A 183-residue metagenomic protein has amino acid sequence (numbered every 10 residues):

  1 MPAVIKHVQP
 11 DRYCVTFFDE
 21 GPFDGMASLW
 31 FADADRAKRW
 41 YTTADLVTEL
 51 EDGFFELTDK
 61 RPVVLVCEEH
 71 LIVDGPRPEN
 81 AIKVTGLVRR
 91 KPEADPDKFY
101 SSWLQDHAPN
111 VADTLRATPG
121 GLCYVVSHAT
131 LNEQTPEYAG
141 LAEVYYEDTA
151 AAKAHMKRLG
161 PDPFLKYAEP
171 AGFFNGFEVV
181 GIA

Functional and structural regions predicted by a protein language model:
M1-A183: Macromolecular interaction modules
